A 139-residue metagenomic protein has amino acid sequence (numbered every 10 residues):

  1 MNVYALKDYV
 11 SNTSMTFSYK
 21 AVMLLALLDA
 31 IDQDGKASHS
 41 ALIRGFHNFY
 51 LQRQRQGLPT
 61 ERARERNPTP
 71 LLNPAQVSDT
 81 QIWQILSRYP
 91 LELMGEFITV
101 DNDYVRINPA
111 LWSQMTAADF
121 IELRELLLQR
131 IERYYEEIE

Functional and structural regions predicted by a protein language model:
M1-E139: Intrinsically disordered, charged low-complexity linkers and terminal tails that flank or connect structured domains
